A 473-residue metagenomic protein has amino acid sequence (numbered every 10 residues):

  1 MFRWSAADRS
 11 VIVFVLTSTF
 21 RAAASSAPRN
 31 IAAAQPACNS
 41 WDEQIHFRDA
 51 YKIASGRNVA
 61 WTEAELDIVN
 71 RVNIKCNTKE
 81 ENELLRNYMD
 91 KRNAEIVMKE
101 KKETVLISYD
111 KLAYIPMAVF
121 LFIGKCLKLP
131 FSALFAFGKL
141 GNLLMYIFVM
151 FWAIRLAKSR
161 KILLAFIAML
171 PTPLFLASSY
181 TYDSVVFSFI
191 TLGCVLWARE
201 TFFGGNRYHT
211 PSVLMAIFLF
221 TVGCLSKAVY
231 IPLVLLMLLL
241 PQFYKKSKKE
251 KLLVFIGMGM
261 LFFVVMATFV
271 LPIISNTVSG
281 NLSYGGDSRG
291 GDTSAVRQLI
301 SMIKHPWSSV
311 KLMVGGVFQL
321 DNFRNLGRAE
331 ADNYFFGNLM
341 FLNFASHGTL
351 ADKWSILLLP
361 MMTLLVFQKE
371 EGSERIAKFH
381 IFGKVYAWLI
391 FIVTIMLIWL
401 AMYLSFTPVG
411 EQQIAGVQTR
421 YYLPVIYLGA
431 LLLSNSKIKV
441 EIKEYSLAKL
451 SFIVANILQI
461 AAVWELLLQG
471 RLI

Functional and structural regions predicted by a protein language model:
M1-R29, L253-M260, K378-W388, Y445-I457: Start-transfer (signal-anchor) and selected internal transmembrane alpha helices of multi-pass inner/ER membrane
S55-F137: Interfacial juxtamembrane loops and adjacent helix segments that form the catalytic/substrate-binding surfaces
A94, I273-E370, I473: Membrane-lumen/periplasm interface segments of multi-pass, membrane-embedded glycan/lipid transferases
K128-I147, F323-W399: Membrane-interface anchor segments at the N-terminal boundary of transmembrane helices in multi-pass membrane enzymes
L129-S132, M150-P171: Transmembrane-helix signature of polytopic, membrane-embedded enzymes that assemble or transfer cell-envelope glycans
L174-F175, P211-A228, L233-L239: Membrane-interface alpha helices of multi-pass inner-membrane proteins
S179-V186: Short acidic/glycine- and proline-prone juxtamembrane loop motifs at membrane-interface regions of multi-pass membrane
A198-G205, I231-F263: Perimembrane helix-loop-helix junctions
